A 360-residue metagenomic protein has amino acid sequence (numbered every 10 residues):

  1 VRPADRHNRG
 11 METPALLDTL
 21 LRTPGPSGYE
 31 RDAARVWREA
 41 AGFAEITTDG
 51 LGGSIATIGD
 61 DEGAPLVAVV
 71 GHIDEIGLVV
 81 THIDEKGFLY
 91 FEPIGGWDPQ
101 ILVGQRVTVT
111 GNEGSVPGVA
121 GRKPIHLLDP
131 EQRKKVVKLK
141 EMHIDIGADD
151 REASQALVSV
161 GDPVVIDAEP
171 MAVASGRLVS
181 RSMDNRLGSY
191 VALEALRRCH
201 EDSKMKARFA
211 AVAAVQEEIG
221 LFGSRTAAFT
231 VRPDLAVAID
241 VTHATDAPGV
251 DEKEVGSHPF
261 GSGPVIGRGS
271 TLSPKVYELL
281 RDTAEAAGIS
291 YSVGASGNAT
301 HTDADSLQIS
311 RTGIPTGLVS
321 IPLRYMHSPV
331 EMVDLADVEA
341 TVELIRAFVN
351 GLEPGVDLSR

Functional and structural regions predicted by a protein language model:
V1-R360: N-terminal hydrophobic/helix-forming segments and targeting peptides
